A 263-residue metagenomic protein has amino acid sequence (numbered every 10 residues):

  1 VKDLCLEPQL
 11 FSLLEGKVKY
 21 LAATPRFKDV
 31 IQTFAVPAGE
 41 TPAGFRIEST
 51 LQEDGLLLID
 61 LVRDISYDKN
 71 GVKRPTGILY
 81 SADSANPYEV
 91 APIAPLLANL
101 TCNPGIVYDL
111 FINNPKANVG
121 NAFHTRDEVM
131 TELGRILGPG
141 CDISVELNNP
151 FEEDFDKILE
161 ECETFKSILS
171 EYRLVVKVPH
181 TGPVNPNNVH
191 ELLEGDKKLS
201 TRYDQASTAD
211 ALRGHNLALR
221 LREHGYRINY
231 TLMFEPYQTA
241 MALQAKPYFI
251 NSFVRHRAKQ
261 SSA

Functional and structural regions predicted by a protein language model:
V1-G77: Long, compositionally biased, glycine/small-hydrophobic-enriched stretches that function as flexible linkers, tethers
K2, K17-K19, K28, K69 (+8 more regions): Context-gated lysine
F45-L61, T76, S81-L212: Active-site beta->alpha loop and helix N-cap motifs at the rims of alpha/beta catalytic domains
V62-R74, G134-R135, E163-K166, R213-G225 (+1 more regions): Surface-exposed amphipathic alpha-helices with a cationic face
K69-G71, E89, P95-L96, T239: Generic structural signal for short, flexible, solvent-exposed coil/loop and linker residues
S81, E153-D156, G225-F234: Active-site glycine- and acidic-residue-rich loops that bind and position anionic ligands or nucleotide-like cofactors
D196-L219, Y226-A263: Catalytic alpha/beta core domains of metabolic enzymes, predominantly
